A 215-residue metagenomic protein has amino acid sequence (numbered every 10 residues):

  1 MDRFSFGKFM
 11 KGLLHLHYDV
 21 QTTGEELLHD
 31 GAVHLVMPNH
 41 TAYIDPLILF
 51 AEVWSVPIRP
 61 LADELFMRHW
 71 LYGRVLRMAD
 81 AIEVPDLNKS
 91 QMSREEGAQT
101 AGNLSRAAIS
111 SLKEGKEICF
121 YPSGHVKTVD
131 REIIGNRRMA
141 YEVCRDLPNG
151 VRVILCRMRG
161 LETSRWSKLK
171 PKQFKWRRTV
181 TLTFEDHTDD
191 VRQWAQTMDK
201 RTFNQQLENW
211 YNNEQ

Functional and structural regions predicted by a protein language model:
R3-H15, G73, R77: Short hydrophobic helices that act as membrane-entry/anchoring signals
F9-H40: Helix-to-loop junction immediately C-terminal to a conserved catalytic motif
H29-R94: Catalytic core of membrane glycerolipid acyltransferases/transacylases, capturing the structured, soluble-facing
V33-L35, G115-Y121, R152-I154: Residue-level preference for the first positions of well-ordered beta-strands
N39, D63, S123, C156-M158: Cofactor-binding loop segments of dinucleotide-utilizing enzymes, especially the Rossmann-like FAD- and NAD(P)+-binding
W70, L104-K113: Short, charged beta->alpha transition segments
E96-N103: Glycine-rich anion/phosphate-binding loops
E117, V129-M198: A cross-family acyltransferase "interaction/gating" segment
